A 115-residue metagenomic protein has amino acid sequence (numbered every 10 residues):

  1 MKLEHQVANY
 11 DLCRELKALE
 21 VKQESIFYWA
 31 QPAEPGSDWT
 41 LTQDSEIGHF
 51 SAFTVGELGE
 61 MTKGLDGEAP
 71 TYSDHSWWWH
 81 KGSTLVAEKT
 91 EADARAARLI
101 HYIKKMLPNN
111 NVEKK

Functional and structural regions predicted by a protein language model:
M1-K115: Glycine-rich anion-binding surface patch
